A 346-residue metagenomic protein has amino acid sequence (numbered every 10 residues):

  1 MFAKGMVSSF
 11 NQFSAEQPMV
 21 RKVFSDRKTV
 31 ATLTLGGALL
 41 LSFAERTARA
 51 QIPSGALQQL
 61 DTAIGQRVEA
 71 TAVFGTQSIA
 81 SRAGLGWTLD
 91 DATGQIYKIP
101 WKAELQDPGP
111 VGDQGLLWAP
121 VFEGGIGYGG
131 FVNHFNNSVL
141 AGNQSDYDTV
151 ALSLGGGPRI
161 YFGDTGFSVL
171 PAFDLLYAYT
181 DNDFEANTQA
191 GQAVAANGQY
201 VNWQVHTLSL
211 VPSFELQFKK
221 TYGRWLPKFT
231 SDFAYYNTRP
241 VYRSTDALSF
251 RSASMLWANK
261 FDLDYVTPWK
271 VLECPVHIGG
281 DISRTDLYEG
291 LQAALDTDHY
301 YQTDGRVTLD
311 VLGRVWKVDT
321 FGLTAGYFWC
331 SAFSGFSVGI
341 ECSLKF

Functional and structural regions predicted by a protein language model:
M1-D26: N-terminal secretory signal peptides that target proteins for export/translocation
F13, V20-R21, A50-P53, H134 (+1 more regions): Short amphipathic alpha-helical segments
Q17, V121-I126, G322-Y327: Conserved short hydrophobic patches within well-ordered secondary structure
T32-S42: Bacterial N-terminal signal peptides
R46-L140, F346: Short glycine/proline- and aromatic-enriched beta-strand/turn motifs that initiate or cap beta-hairpins
S54-T62, P110-L256, D262, I282-Y288 (+1 more regions): Outer-membrane pore/translocation modules
A103-D107, G156-F162, F214-Y222, Y265-W269 (+3 more regions): Residue-level signature of outer-membrane beta-barrel architecture
V132, V241-F346: Outer membrane beta-barrel transmembrane domains
